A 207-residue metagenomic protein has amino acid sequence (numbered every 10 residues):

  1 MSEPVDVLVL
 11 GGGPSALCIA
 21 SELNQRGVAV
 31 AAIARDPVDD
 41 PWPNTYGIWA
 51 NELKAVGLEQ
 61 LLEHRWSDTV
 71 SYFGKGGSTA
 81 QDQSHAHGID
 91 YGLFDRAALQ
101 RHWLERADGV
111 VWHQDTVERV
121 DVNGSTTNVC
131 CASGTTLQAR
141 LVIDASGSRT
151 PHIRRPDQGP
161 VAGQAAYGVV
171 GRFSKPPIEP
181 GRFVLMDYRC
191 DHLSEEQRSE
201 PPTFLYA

Functional and structural regions predicted by a protein language model:
M1-S15: Beta1/beta-strand and adjacent pyrophosphate-binding region of the FAD-binding site in flavoprotein oxidoreductases
S15, V38, R149: Conserved Rossmann-like nucleotide-cofactor binding loop
A16, H64, D95-Q100, S146 (+2 more regions): A structural signal for well-ordered alpha-helical scaffolds and beta->alpha junctions
C18, E22-G76: N-terminal FAD cofactor-binding segment of flavoenzymes
E22, R26, R106-A207: Predominantly flavin-linked oxidoreductase catalytic cores and closely associated redox partners
D39, E52-G57, G74-H87, I153-Q158 (+1 more regions): Intrinsically disordered, low-complexity coil segments
A50-S125: A conserved beta-strand/loop capping segment in the N-terminal third of enzymes that catalyze redox or closely related
